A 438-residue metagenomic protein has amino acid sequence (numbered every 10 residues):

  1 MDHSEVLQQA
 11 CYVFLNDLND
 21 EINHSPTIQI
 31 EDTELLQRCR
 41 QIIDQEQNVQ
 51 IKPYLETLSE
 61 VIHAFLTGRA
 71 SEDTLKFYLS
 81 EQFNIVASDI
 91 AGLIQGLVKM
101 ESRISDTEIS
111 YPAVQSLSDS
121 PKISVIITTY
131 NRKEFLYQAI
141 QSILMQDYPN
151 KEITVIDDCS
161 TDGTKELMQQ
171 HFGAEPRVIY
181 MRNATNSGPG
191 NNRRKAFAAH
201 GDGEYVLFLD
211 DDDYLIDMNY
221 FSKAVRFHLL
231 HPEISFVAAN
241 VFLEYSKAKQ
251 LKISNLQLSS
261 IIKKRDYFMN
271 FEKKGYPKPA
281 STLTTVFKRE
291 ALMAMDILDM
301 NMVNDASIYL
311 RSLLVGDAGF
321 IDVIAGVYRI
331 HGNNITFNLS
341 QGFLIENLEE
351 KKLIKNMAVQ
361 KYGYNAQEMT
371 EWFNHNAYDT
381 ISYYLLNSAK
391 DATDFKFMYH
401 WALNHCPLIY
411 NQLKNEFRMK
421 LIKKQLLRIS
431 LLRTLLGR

Functional and structural regions predicted by a protein language model:
C11-L18, D32-Q37, D44, N48-I51 (+8 more regions): C-terminal subregions of glycosyltransferases and related glycan-biosynthesis enzymes
R132-M145: Short, well-formed alpha-helical segments that are part of the catalytic scaffolds of diverse glycosyltransferases
D157-E166, T185: A conserved acidic beta->alpha catalytic loop
G163, D213-R226: Acidic donor-binding/catalytic loop of UDP-sugar-dependent glycosyltransferases, especially processive GT2
P176, N191-R194, A198, Y220-A291 (+1 more regions): Flexible acidic/His/Gly-enriched loops in nucleotide-sugar-dependent glycosyltransferase catalytic domains
N183-G201, D211: Glycine-rich, basic loop-to-helix element that forms the pyrophosphate-binding segment of sugar-nucleotide handling
V206: Short aromatic/hydrophobic "clamp" motif used to bind/position activated sugar donors
A239, L258-G342, E346-E350: Conserved nucleotide-sugar donor-binding catalytic segment
